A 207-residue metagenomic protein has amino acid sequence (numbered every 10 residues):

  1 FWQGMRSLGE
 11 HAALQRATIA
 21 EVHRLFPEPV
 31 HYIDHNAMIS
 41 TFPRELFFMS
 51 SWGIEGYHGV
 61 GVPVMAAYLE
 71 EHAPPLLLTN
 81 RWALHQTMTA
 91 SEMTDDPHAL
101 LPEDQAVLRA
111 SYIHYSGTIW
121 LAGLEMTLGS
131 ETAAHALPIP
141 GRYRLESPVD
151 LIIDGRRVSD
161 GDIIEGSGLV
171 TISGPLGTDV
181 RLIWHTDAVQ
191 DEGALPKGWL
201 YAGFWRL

Functional and structural regions predicted by a protein language model:
F1-G129, S147-L169: Extracytoplasmic
L128-L207: Beta-strand-enriched, solvent-exposed domains that form extended recognition/catalytic surfaces
